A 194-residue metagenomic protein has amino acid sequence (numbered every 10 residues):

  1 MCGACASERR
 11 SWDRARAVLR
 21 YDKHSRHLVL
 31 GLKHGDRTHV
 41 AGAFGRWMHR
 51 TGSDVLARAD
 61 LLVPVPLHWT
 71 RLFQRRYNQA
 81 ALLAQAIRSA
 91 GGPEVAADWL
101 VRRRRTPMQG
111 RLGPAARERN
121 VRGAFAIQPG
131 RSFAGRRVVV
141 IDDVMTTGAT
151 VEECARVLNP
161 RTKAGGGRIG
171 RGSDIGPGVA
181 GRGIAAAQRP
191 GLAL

Functional and structural regions predicted by a protein language model:
M1-I141, T147-L194: Conserved PRPP/pyrophosphate-binding segment of the phosphoribosyltransferase/PRPP-pathway fold
